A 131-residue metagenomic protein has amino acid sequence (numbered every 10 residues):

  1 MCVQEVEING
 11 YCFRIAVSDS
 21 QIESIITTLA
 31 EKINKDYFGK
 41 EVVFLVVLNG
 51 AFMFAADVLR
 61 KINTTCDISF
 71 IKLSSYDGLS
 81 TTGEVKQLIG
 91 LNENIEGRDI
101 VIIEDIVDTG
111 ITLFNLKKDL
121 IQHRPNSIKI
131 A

Functional and structural regions predicted by a protein language model:
M1-A131: PRPP-associated nucleotide enzymes
